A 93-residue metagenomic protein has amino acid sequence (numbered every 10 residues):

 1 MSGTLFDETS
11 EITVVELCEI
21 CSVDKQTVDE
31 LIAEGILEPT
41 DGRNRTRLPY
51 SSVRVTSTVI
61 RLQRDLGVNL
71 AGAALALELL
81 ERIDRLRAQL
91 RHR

Functional and structural regions predicted by a protein language model:
S2-V15, E19, K25-D29, A33-R93: Arg/Lys-rich, alpha-helical DNA-contact motif
